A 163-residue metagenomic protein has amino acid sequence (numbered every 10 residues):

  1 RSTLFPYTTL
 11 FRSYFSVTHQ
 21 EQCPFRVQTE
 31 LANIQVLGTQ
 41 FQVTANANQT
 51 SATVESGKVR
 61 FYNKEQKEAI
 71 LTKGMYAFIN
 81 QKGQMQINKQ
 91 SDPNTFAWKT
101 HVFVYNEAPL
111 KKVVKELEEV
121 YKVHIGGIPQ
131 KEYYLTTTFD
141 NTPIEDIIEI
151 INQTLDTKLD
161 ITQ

Functional and structural regions predicted by a protein language model:
R1, T8, R12-Q163: A residue-level detector for the "anchor" residue at the start of short, highly conserved motifs
